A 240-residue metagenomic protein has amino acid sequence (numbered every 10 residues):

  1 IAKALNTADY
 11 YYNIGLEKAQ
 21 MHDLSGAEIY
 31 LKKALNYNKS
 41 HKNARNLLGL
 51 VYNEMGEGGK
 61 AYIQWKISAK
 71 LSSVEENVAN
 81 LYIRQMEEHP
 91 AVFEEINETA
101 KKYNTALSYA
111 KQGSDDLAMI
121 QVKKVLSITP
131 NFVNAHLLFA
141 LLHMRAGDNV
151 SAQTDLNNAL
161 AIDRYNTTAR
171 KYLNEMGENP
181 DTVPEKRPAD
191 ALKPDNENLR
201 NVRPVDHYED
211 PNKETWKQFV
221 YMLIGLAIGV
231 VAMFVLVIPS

Functional and structural regions predicted by a protein language model:
A2, K33-N36, I67-K70, L126-S127 (+1 more regions): Conserved structural position within tetratricopeptide repeats
L5, K39, S73-V74, P130 (+1 more regions): Short coil turns that delineate tetratricopeptide repeat
A8-D9, K42-N43, E76-N77, T99 (+2 more regions): Helix-start (N-cap) detector for alpha-helical repeat units in TPR-like alpha-solenoids, especially tetratricopeptide
D9-Q20, S25, E88-S127, V133-N134: Alpha-helical adaptor scaffolds
N13, L47, L81-Y82, N104 (+2 more regions): Canonical tetratricopeptide repeat
Q20-M21, E54, E88-H89, K111-Q112 (+2 more regions): Register position in tetratricopeptide repeats
N158-E209: N-terminal intrinsically disordered, acidic low-complexity segments at the extreme N-terminus
